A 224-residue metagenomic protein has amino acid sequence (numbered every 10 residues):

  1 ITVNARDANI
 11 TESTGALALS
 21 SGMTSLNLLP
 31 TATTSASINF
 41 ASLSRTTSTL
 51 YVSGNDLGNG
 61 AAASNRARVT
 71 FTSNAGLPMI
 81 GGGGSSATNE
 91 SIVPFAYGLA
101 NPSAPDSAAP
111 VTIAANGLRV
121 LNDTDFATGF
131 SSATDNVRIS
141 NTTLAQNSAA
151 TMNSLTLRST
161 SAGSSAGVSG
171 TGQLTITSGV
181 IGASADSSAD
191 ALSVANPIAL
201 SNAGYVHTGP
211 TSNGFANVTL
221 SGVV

Functional and structural regions predicted by a protein language model:
I1-V224: Extracellular, surface-exposed repeat architectures
